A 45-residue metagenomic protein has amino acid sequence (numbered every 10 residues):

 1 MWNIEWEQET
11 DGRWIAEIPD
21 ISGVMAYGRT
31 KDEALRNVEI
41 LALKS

Functional and structural regions predicted by a protein language model:
M1-R13, E17, I21, M25 (+1 more regions): N-terminal segment of the canonical double-stranded RNA-binding domain
R36-S45: A short N-terminal helical cap/helix-turn-helix that marks the beginning of AMP-binding/adenylate-forming
